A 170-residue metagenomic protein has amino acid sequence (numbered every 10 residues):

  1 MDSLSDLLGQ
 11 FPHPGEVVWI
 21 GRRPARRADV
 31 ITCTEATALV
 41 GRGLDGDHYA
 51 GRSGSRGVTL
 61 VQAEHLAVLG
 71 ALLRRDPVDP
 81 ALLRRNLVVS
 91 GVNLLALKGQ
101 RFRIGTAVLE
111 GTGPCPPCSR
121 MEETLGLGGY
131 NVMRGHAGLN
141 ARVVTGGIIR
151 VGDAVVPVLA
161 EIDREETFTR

Functional and structural regions predicted by a protein language model:
M1-R170: Metal-cofactor-dependent catalytic cores
